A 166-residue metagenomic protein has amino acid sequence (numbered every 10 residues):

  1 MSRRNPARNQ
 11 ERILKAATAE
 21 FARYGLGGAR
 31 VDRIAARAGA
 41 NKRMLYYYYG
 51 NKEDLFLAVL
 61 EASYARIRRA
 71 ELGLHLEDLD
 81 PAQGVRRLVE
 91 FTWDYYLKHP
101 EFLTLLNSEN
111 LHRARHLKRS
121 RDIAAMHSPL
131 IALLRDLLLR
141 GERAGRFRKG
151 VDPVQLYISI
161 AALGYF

Functional and structural regions predicted by a protein language model:
N9-A17, I34, V59-S63, I67 (+1 more regions): Generic hydrophobic, amphipathic alpha-helix propensity
R12, E20-D54, A58: Helix-turn-helix
R23-G27, D78, H99, A144: Short coil/turn segments at alpha/beta junctions that flank glycine-rich nucleotide-binding fingerprints
Y49, S108-A114: Short helix-capping/turn signature of helix-turn-helix
K52, V59, S63, I67 (+3 more regions): Hydrophobic/aromatic residues within well-ordered alpha-helical segments
A62, R66, Y95-H99, R113 (+2 more regions): Phosphate/oxyanion-binding loops and surfaces in catalytic or ligand/nucleic-acid-binding neighborhoods
L72-T104, A125-H127, L133, P153-I160: Hydrophobic alpha-helical connector segments
L117, H127-Y157, L163: Hydrophobic alpha-helical bundle segments that form small-molecule/ligand-binding pockets
